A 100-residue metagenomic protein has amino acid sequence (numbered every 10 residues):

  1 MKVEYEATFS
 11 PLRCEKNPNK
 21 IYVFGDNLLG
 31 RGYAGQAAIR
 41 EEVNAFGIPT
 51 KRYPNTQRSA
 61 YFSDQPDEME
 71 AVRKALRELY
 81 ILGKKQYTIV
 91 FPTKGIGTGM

Functional and structural regions predicted by a protein language model:
M1-M100: Macrodomain-like recognition of ADP-ribose-binding/processing modules
